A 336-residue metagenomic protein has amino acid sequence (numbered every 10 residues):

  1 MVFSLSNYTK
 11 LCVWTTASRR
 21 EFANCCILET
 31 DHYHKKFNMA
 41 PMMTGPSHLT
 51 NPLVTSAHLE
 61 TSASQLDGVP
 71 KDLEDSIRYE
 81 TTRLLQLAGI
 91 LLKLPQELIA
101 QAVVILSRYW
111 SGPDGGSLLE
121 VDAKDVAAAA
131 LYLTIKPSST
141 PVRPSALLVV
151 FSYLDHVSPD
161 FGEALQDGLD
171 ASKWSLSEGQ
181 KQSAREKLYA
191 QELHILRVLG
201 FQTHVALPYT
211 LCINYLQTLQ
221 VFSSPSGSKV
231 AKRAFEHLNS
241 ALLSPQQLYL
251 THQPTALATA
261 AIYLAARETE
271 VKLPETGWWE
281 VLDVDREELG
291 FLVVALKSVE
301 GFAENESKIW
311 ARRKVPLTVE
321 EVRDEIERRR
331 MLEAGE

Functional and structural regions predicted by a protein language model:
V2-E336: Non-catalytic, interaction-prone regions of core transcription and DNA-replication machinery
